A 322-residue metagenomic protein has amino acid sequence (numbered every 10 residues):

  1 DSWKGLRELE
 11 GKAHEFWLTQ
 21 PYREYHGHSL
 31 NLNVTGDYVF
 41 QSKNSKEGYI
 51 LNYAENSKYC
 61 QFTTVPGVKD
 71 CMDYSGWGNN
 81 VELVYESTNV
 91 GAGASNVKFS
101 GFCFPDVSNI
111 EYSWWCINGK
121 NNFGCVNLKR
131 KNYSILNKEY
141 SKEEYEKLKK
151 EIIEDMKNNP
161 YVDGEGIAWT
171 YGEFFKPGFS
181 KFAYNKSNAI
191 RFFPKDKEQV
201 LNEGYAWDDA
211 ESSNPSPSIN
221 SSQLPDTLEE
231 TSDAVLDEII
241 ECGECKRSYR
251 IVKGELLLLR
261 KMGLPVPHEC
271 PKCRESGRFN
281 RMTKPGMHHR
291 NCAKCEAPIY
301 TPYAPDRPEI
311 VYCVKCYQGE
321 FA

Functional and structural regions predicted by a protein language model:
D1-A322: Long, distal/terminal scaffolding or interaction modules with repetitive or compositionally biased sequence
